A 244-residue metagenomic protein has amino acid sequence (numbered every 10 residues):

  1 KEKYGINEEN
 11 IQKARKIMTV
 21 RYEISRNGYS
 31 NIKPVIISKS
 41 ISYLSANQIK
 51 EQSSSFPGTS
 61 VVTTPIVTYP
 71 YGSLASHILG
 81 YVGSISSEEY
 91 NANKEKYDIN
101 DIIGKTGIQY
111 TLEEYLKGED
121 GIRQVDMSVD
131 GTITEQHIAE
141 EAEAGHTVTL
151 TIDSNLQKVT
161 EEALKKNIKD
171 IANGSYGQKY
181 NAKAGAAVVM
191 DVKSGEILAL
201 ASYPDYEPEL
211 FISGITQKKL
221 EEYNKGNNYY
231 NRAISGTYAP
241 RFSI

Functional and structural regions predicted by a protein language model:
K1-A142, K165-A186, V192: Membrane-proximal periplasmic segments of bacterial cell-envelope enzymes, especially penicillin-binding proteins
Y81, L200-S202: Residue-level detector of high-confidence beta-strand sites
E140-E196, L200, P208-I244: Active-site loop and adjoining helix of the penicillin-binding protein/serine DD-peptidase-beta-lactamase fold
D205: A motif-centric feature for acidic-aromatic and gly/ser/thr-rich catalytic loops and repeats
